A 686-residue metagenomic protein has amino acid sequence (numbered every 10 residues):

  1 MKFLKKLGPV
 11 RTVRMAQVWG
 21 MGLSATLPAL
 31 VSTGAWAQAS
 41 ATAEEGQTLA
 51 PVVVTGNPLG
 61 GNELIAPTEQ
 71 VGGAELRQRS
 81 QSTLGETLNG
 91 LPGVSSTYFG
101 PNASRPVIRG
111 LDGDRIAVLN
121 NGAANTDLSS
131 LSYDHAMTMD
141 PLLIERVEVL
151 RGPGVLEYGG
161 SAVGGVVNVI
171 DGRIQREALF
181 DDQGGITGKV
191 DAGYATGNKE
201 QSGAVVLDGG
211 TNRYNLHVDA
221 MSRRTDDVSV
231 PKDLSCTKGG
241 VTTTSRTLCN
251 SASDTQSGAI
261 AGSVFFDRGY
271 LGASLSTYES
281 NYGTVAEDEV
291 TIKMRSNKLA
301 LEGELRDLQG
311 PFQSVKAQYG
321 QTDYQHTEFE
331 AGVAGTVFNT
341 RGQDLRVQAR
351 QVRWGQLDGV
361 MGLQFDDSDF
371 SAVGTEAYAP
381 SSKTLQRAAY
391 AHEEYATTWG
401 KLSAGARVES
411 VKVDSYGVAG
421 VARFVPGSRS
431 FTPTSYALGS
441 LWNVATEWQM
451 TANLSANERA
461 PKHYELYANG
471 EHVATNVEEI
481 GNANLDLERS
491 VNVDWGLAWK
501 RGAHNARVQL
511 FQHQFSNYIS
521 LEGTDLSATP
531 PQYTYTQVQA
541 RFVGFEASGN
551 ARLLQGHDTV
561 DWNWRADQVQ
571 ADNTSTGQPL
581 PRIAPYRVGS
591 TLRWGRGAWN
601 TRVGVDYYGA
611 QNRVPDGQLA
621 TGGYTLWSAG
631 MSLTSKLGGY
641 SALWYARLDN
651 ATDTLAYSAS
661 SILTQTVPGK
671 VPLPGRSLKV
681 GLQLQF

Functional and structural regions predicted by a protein language model:
M1-G93, A117, E177, D208 (+3 more regions): N-terminal Sec signal peptide and the immediately downstream disordered periplasmic leader that contains the TonB box
A43, L357-G359, T398-L402, N505-R507 (+3 more regions): Gram-negative outer-membrane beta-barrel transporters
E45-L179, E458, W495: Acidic, small-polar-rich N-terminal luminal/periplasmic segments of exported/outer-membrane proteins
Q175-R176, G184-D191, A195-M294: Periplasmic-side early beta-strands and strand-to-turn transitions of outer-membrane beta-barrels
D182, E289-L308, F338-T340, P426-G439 (+8 more regions): Outer-membrane beta-barrel signature, preferentially recognizing the C-terminal barrel domain of Gram-negative
P231, E458, Q514-S516, L633-F686: C-terminal beta-signal and adjacent terminal beta-strands/loops of Gram-negative outer-membrane beta-barrel proteins
S251-T255, R268-V315, G320-G342, T375-A377 (+2 more regions): Flexible loop and strand-edge segments within Gram-negative outer membrane beta-barrel domains
D358-Q449, N453, A460-P461, E471-V473 (+1 more regions): Signature of Gram-negative outer-membrane beta-barrel scaffolds
